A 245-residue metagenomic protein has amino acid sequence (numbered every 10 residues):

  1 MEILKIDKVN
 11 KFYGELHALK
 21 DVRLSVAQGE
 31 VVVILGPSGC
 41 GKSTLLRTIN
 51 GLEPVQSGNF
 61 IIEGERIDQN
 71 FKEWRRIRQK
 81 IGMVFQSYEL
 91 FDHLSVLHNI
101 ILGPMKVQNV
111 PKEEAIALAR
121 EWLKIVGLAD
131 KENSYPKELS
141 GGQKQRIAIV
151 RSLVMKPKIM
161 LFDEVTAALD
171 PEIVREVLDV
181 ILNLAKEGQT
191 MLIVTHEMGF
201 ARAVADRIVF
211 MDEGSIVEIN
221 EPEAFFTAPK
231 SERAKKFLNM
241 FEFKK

Functional and structural regions predicted by a protein language model:
M1-E2, K245: Short, Lys/Arg-enriched, disordered terminal segments
E2-P222: ABC family nucleotide-binding domain
I219, E223-K245: C-terminal boundary and immediately downstream tail of ABC-type ATPase nucleotide-binding domains
